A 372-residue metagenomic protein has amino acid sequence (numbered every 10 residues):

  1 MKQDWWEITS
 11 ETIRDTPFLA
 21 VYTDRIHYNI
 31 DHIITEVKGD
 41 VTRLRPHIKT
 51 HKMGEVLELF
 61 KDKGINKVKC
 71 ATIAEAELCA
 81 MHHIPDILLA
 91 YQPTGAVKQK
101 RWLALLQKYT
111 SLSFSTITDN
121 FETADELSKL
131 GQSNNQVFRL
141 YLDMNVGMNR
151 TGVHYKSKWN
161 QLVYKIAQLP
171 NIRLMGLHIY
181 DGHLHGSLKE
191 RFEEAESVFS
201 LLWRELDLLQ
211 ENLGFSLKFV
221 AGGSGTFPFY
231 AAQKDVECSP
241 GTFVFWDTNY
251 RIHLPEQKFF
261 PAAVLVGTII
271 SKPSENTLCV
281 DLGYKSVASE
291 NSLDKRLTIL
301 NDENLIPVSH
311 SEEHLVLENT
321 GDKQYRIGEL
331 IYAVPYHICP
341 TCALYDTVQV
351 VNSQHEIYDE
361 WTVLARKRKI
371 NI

Functional and structural regions predicted by a protein language model:
M1-V21: Generic N-terminal amphipathic, Lys/Arg-enriched alpha-helix
K2-W6, R25-E55: N-terminal glycine-rich anion-binding loops that anchor highly charged ligand groups
I26, K49, C79, L142 (+5 more regions): Conserved, mostly hydrophobic/aromatic
I33-G39, M53-G54, L89-P93, K108 (+2 more regions): Alpha-helix-loop-beta-strand connector modules within alpha/beta enzyme cores
H47-H185: Active-site-proximal beta-alpha core segment in soluble small-molecule metabolic enzymes
R139, N145-Q257: Active-site loop/helix belt of alpha/beta enzymes
G225-E303: Active-site loop ensemble at the mouth of alpha/beta enzyme cores that anchors a bound cofactor
P273-I372: C-terminal accessory subdomain/extension
